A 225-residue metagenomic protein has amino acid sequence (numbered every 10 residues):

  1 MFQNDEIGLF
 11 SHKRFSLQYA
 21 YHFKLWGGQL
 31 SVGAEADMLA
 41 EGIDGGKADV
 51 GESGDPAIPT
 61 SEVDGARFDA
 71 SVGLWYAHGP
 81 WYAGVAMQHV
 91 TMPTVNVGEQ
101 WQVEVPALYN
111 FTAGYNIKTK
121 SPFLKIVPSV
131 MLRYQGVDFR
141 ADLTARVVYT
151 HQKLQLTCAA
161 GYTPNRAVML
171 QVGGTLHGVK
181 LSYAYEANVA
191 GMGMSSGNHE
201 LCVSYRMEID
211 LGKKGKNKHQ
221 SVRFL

Functional and structural regions predicted by a protein language model:
M1-L225: Subset of outer-membrane beta-barrel
